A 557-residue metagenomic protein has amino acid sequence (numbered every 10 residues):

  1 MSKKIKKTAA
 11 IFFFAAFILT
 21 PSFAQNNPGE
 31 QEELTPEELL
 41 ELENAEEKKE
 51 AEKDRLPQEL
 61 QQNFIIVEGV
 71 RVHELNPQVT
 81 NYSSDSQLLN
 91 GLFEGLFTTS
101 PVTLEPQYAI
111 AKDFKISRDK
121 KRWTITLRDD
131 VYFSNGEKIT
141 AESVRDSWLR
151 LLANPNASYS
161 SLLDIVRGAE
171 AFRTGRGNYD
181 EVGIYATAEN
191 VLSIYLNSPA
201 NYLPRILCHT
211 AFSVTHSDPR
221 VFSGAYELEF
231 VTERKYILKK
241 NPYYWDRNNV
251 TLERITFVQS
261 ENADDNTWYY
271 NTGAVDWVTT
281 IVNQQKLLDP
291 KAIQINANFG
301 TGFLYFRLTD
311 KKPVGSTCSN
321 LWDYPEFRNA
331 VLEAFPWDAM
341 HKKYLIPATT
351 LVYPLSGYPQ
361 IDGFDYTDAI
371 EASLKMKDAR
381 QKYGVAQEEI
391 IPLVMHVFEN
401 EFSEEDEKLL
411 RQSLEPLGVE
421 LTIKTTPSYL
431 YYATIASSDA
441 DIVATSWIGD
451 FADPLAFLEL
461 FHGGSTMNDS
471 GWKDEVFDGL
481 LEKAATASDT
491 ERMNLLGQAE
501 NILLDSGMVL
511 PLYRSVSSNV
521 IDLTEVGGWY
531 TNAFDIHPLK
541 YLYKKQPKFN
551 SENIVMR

Functional and structural regions predicted by a protein language model:
E52-K53, P57, N329, T422-Y431 (+2 more regions): Extracytoplasmic/peripheral linker and loop segments enriched in polar/acidic and small residues with frequent Thr/Pro
V67-R118: N-terminal lobe/hinge region of extracytoplasmic solute-binding protein
P101, D180-E181, E189-N190, Y195-W268 (+2 more regions): Gly/Pro-rich hinge or "lid" segments in bacterial periplasmic/extracellular proteins
T126, R145, L152-A153, S158-T215: Surface-exposed binding/hinge segments that line and control ligand-binding clefts or catalytic entry sites
E229-I237, T256-V314, I442, S446: Extracellular/periplasmic solute-recognition and catalytic clefts
T317-G357, E405-D406, E500-P511: Periplasmic-binding protein-like
I346-R380, E399-E404: Structural transition elements
I521-R557: Long beta-strand-rich cores associated with HINT superfamily self-processing modules
